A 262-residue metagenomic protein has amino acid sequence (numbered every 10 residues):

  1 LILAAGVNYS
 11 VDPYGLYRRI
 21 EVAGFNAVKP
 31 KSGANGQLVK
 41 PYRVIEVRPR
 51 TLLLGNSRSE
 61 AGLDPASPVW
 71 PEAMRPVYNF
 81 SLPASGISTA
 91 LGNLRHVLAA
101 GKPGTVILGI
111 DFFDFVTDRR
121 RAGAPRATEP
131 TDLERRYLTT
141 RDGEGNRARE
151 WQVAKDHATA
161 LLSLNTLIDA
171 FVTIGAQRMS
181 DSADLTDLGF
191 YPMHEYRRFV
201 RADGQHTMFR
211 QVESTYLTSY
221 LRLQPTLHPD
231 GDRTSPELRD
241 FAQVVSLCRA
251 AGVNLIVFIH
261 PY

Functional and structural regions predicted by a protein language model:
L1-R48, G101: N-terminal secretory targeting modules
A27-S32, L82-G86, D232-T234: Short, flexible loop segments at the rims of nucleotide/cofactor-binding pockets, characterized by
N35-G36, V69, R201-A202: Non-catalytic accessory regions outside enzyme or core folds
N35-Q37, A90, E237-F241: Amphipathic coiled-coil/heptad-repeat helices and related helical stalk/stem segments that mediate oligomerization
P41, G92-V97, Q243-L247: A generic secondary-structure signal
V47-R147: Membrane-embedded segments
A124-N254: Secreted/periplasmic serine-hydrolase-like ester/acetyl group-modifying domain
I256-H260: Short, conserved beta-strand edge motifs with alternating hydrophobic and charged residues
